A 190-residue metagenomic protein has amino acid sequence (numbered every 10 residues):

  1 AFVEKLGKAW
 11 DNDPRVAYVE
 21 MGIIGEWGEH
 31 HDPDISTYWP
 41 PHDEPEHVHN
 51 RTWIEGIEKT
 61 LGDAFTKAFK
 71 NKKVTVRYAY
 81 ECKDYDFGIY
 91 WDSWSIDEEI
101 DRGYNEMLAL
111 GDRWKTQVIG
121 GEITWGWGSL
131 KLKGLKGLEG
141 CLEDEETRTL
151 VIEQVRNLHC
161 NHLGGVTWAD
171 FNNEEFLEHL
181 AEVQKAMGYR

Functional and structural regions predicted by a protein language model:
A1-E20, G56-A64: An active-site-proximal structural segment forming one wall of the substrate-binding cleft that immediately precedes
F2, W53-I57, E143-T147: Soluble or luminal CAZymes and related metallo-dependent hydrolases
E4, K8, D63, K67 (+3 more regions): Surface-exposed alpha-helical segments enriched in charged/polar residues
N12, D34-V76: Active-site neighborhood of glycoside hydrolase catalytic domains
R15-E20, K73-T75, H162: Structural preference for beta-strand elements that scaffold enzyme active sites
I23-W27, Y80-K83: Solvent-exposed loop/turn segments at secondary-structure junctions within structured extracellular/periplasmic domains
E29-I35, F87: A short acidic (Asp/Glu
T75-R190: Substrate-binding cleft of secreted/luminal carbohydrate-active enzymes
